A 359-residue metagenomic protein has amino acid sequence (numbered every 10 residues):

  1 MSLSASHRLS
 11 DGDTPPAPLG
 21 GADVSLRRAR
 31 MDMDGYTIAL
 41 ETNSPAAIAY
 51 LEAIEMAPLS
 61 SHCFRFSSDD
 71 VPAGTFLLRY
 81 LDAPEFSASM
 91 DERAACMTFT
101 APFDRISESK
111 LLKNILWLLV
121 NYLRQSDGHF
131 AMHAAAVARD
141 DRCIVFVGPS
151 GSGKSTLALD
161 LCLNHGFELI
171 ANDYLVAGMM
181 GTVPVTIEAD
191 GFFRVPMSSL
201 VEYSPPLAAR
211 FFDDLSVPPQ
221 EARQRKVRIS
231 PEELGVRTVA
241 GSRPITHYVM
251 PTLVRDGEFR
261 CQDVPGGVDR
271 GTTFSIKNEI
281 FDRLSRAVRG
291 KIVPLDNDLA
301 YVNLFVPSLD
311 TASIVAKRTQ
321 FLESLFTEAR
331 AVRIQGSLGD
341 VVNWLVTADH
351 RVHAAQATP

Functional and structural regions predicted by a protein language model:
M1-S150, N164-I170, L175-P359: A noncatalytic interaction/capping subdomain that flanks phosphate/NTP-handling catalytic cores
S152-K154: Conserved glycine(s) of the Walker
L157-A158: Post-Walker A alpha-helix
L161: Aromatic pocket-lining residues of Rossmann-like dinucleotide-binding sites
